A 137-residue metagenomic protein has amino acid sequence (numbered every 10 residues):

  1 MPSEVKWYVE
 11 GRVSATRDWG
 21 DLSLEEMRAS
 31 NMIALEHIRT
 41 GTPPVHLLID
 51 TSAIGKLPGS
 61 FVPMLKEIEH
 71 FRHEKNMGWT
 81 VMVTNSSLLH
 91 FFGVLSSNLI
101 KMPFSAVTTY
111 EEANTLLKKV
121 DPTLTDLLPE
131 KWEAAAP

Functional and structural regions predicted by a protein language model:
M1-P137: Amphipathic, Lys/Arg-enriched alpha-helical "gate/interface" segment within cytosolic domains that mediates
